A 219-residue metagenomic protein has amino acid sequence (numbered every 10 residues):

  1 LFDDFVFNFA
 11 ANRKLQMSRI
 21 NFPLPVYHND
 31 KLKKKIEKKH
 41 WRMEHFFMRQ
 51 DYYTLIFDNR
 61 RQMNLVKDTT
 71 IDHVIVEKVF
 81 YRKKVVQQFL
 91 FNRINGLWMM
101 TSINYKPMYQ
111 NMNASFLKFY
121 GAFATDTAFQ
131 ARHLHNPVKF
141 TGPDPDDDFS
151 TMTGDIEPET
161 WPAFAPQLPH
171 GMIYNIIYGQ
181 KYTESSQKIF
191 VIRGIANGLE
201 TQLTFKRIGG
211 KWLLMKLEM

Functional and structural regions predicted by a protein language model:
D3-V6, Y120: Extracytoplasmic/secreted envelope proteins and their assembly/folding machinery, especially bacterial periplasmic
D4-F5, A11, L15-H40, F129-D146: Short, well-ordered alpha-helical segments enriched in acidic and aromatic residues
P23-P25, F89-L90, F119, L203: A structural feature that tracks compact, well-ordered secondary-structure segments with a strong bias toward
V26, K33-K83, D144, S150-L199: Surface-exposed, charged secondary-structure patches
Y81-N111, G198-M219: Short beta-strand edge/turn micro-motifs at domain boundaries
N95-R132, P137-M152: Surface-exposed beta-loop interaction hotspot
